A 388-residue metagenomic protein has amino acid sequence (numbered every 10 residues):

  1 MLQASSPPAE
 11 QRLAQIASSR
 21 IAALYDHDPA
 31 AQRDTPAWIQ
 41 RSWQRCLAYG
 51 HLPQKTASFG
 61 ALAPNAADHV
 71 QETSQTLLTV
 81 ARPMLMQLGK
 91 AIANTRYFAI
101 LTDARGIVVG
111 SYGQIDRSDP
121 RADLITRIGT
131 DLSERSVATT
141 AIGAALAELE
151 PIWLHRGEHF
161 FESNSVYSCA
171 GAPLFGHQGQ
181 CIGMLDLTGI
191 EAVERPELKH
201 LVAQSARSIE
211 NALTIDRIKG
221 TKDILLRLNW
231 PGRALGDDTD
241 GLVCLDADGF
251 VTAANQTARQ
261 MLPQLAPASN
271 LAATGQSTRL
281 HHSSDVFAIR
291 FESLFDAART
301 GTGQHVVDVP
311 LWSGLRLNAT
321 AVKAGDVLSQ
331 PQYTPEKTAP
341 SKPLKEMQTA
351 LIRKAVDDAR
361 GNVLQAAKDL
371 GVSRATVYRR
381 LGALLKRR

Functional and structural regions predicted by a protein language model:
M1-R135, T140-W153, V166, F175-D248 (+1 more regions): Intrinsically disordered, low-complexity terminal regulatory regions
V109-G110, L262, L370: PAS-family sensory domains
G157, Y167-G171, R279-T338: PAS-family sensory/regulatory modules and their coupling/dimerization elements
H159-S163: A short beta-turn/loop motif at secondary-structure boundaries
L228-P231, S329-E346: Regulatory hinge/linker segments at domain boundaries that couple sensory/effector modules to output domains
L262, A266-S277: PAS and related sensory helical modules
A339-R388: Bacterial C-terminal helix-turn-helix
